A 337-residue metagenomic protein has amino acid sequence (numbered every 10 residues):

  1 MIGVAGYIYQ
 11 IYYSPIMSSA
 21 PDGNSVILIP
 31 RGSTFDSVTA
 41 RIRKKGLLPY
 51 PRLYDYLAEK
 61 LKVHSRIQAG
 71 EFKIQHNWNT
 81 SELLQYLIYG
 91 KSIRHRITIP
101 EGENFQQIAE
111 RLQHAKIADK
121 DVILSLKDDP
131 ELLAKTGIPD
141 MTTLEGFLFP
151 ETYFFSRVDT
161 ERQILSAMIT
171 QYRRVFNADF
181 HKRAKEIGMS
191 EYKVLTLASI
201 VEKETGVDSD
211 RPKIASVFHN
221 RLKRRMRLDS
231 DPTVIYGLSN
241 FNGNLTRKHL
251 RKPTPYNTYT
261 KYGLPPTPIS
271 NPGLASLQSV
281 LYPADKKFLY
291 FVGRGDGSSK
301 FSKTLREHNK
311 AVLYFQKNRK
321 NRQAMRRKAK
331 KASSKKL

Functional and structural regions predicted by a protein language model:
M1-Y7: Hydrophobic membrane-insertion alpha-helices, especially the h-region of bacterial N-terminal signal peptides
Y7-F176: Signal peptide-directed extracytoplasmic domains
T34, R111, I117-D119, L132-L337: Bacterial extracytoplasmic/cell-wall-associated proteins, especially those involved in peptidoglycan
